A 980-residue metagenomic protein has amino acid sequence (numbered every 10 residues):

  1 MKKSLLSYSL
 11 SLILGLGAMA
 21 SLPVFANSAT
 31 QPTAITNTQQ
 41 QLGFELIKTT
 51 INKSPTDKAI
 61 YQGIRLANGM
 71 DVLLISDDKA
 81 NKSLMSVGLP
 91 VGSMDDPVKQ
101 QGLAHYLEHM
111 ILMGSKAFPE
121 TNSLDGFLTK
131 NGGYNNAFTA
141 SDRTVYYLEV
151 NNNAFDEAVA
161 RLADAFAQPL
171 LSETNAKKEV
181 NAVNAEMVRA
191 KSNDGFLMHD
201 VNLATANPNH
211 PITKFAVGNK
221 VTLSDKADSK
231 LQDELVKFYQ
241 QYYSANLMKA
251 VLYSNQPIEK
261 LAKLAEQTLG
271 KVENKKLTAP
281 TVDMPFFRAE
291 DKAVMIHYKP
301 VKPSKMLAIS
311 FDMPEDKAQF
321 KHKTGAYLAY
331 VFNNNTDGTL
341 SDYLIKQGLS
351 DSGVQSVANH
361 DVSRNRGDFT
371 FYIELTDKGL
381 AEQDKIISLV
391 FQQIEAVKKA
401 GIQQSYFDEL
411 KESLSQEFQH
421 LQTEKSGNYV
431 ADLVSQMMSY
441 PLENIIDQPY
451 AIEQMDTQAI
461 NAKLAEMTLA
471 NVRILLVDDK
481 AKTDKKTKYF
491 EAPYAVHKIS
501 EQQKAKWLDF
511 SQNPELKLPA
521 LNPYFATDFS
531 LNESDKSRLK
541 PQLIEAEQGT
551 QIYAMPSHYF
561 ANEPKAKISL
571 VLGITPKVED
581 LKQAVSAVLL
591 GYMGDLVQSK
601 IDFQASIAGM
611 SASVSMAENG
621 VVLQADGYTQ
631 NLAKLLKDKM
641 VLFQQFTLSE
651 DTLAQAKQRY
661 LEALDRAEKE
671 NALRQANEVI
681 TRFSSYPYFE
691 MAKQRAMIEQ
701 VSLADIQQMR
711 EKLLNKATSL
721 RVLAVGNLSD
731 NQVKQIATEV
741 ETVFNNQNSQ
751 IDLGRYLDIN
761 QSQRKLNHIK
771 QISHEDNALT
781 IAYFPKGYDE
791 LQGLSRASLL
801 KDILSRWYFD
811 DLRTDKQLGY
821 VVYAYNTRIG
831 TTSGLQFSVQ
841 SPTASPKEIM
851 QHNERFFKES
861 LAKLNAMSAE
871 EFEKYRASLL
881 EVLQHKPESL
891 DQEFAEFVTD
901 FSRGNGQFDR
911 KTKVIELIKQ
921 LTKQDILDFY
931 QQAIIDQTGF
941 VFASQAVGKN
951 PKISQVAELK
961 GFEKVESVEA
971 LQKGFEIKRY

Functional and structural regions predicted by a protein language model:
M1-A29: Gram-negative bacterial Sec-dependent N-terminal signal peptides
N27, Q31-N52, A117, E273 (+3 more regions): Short, basic/low-complexity N-terminal boundary segments at the transition from targeting/disordered tails
Q39, E45, S172, I212-T213 (+5 more regions): An aromatic/glycine/proline-enriched structural segment found at the starts of mature extracellular/organellar domains
S54-S83: Mature N-terminal segment immediately following signal peptide/propeptide cleavage in secreted/periplasmic
I75, A80-S93, G102-A104, T121-A165 (+14 more regions): M16 family metallopeptidases and their MPP-like homologs
T174-V188, S192-L247, V251-E266, E273-S304 (+1 more regions): Hydrophobic, small-residue-rich alpha-helical packing segments that form membrane-like cores
V188, T278-T339, G427-E443, A495-L589 (+2 more regions): His/Glu-based metal-binding/catalytic segments typifying zinc-dependent metallopeptidases
A262, K276, Q392, A400 (+4 more regions): Extended, regular secondary-structure scaffolds
